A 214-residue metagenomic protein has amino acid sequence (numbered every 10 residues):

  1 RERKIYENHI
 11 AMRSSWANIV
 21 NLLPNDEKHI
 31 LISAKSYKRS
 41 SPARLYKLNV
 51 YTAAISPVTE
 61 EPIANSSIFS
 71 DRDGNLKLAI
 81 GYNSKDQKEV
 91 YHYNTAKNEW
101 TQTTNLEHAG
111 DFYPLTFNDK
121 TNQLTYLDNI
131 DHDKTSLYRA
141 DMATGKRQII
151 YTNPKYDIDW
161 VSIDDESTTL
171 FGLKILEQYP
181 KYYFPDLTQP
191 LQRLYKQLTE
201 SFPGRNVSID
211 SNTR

Functional and structural regions predicted by a protein language model:
R1-R214: Beta-propeller folds
